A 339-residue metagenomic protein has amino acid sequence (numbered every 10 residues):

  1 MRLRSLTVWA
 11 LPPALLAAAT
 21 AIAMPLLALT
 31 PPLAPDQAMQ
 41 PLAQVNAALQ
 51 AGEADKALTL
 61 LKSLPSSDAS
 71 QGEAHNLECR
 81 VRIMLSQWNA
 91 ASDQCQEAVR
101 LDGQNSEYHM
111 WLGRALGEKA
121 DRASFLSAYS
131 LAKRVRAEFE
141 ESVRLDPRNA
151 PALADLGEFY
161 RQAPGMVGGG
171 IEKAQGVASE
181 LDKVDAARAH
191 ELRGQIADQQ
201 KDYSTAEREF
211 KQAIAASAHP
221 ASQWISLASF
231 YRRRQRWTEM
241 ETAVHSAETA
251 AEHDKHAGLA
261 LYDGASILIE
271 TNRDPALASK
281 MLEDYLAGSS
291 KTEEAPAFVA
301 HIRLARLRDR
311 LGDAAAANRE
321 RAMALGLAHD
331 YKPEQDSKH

Functional and structural regions predicted by a protein language model:
P25-M84, K338: N-terminal leader/linker segments that initiate helical-solenoid repeat arrays
N46, R80, R114, D121 (+6 more regions): Residue-level recognition of tetratricopeptide repeat
S63-L64, E97-A98, E141-S142, E180-L181 (+4 more regions): Canonical positions in the second alpha-helix
S67, L101, L145, L181-V184 (+5 more regions): Structural marker of alpha-solenoid helical repeat scaffolds
Q71, N105, N149, A186 (+5 more regions): Residue-level recognition of tetratricopeptide repeat
L77-R80, W111, D155, L192 (+4 more regions): Canonical tetratricopeptide repeat
R82-R100, Q104, Y108-R148, A154-K183 (+2 more regions): Short coil/linker segments at helix-helix boundaries
